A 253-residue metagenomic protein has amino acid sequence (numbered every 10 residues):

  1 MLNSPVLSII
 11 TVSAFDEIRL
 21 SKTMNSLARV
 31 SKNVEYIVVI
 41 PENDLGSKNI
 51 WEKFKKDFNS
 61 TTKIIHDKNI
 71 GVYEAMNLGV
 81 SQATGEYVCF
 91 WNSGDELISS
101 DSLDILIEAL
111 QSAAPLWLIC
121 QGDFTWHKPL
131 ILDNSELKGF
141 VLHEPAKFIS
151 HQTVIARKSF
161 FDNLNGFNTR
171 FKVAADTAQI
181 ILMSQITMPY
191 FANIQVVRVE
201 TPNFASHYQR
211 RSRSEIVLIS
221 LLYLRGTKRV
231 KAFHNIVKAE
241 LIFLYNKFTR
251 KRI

Functional and structural regions predicted by a protein language model:
P5-S8, E35, A178: Cell-envelope/extracellular polymer assembly enzymes that use nucleotide-activated donors
I10, L132-I216: Conserved nucleotide-sugar donor-binding catalytic segment
N25-V34: Short, acidic, metal-binding catalytic loop of nucleotide-sugar glycosyltransferases
N33-L45, I65-H66: Short beta-strand/loop segment that forms part of the nucleotide-sugar
I40-W51, N92: A conserved acidic beta->alpha catalytic loop
D67-A83: Glycine-rich, basic loop-to-helix element that forms the pyrophosphate-binding segment of sugar-nucleotide handling
V88: Short aromatic/hydrophobic "clamp" motif used to bind/position activated sugar donors
S100-I131: Conserved donor NDP-sugar-binding/catalytic core segment of glycosyltransferases
